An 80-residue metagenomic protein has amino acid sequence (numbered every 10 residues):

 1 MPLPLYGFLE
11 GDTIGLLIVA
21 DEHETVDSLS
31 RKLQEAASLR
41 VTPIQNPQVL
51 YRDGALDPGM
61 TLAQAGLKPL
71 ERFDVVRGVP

Functional and structural regions predicted by a protein language model:
M1-I18: Eukaryote-biased recognition of intrinsically disordered, low-complexity regulatory segments
M1-L3, V41-N46: A short, compositionally biased
E10-G15, P43-Q64: Short acidic beta-strand-loop surface patches of small beta-rich interaction domains
D21-T42: Short amphipathic, charge-patterned alpha-helical segments
L70-F73: Loop/turn positions that initiate beta-strands
